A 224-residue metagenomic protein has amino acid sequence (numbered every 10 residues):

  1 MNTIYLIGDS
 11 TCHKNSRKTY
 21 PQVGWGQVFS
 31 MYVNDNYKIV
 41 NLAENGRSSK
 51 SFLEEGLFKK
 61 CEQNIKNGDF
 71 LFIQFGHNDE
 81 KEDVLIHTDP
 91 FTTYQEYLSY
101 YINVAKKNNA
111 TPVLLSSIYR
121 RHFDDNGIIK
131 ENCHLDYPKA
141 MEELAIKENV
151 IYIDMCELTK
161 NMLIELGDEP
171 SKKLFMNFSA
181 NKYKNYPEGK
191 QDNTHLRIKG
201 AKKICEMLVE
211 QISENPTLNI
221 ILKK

Functional and structural regions predicted by a protein language model:
M1-E44, K59-L71: Serine-esterase "nucleophile elbow" of acetyl-processing enzymes
N2-I7, E44-R47, K130-E142: Short, charged N-terminal helix-start/capping segments
D9, L42-R47, I86-H87, N126: Short, basic, glycine/proline-bearing loop/turn elements
T11, S51, N193-H195: Residue-level preference for alpha-helix termini and adjacent loops
K14, S49-K50, K81: Glycine/Thr-rich phosphate-binding loops of Rossmann-like dinucleotide-binding domains
S48-G56: Structural motif
G56-K202, E206-K224: Alpha-helical cap/lid subdomain in secreted, periplasmic, or secretory-pathway luminal O-acyl-processing enzymes
